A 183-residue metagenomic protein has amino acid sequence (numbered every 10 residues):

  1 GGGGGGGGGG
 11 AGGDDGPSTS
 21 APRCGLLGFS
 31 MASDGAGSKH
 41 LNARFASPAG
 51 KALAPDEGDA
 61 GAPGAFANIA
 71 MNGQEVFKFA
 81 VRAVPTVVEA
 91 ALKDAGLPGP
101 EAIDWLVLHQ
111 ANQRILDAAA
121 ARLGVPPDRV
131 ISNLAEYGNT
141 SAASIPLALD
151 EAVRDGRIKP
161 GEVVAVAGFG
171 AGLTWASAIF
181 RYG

Functional and structural regions predicted by a protein language model:
G1-R82, T86, Y182-G183: Condensing-enzyme catalytic core mediating Claisen C-C bond formation in acyl metabolism
V81, P85-L92, P100, D104-G183: Claisen-condensing/thiolase-fold acyl-transfer catalytic domains that form or cleave C-C bonds in fatty acid
